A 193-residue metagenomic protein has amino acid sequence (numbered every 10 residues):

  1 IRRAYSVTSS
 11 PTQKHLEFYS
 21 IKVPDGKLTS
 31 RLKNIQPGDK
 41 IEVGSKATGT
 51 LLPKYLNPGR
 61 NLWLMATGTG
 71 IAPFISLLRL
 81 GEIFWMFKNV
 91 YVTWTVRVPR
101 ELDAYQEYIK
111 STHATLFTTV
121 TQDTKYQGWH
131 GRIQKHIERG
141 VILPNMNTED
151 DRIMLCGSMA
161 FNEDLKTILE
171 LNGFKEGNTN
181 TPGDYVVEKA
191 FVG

Functional and structural regions predicted by a protein language model:
I1-P37: Ferredoxin-reductase
K27, K33-E176, N180-G193: FNR/FR-type flavoprotein reductase catalytic core
